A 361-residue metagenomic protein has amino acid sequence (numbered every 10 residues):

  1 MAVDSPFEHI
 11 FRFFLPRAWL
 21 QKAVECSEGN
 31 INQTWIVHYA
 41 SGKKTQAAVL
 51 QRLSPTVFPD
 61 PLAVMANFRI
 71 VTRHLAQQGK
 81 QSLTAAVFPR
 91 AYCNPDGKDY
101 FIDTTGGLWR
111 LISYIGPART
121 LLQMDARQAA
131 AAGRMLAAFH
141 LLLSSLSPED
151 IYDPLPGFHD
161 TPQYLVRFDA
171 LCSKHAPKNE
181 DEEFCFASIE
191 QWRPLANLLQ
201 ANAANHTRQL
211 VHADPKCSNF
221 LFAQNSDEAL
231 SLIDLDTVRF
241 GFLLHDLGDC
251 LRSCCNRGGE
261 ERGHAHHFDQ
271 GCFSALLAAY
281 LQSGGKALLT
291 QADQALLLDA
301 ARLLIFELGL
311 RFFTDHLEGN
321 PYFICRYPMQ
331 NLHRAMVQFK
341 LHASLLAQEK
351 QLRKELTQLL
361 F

Functional and structural regions predicted by a protein language model:
M1, P154-A201: Active-site catalytic-loop/activation-segment of kinase and kinase-like phosphoryl-transfer enzymes
M1-A23: Juxta-kinase regulatory segment immediately upstream of eukaryotic protein kinase catalytic domains
V24-E28: Protein kinase glycine-rich loop
N30-A40, K44-L50, A91, A196-H245: Active-site acidic catalytic loop and adjacent metal/ATP-binding pocket of ATP-dependent phosphoryl transfer enzymes
N30-Q33, H38-A40, T45-A48, R52-V166 (+4 more regions): Conserved ATP-binding subdomain of kinase catalytic cores across diverse folds
W109-Q123, A170-K174, G309-C325: A glycine-centered beta->alpha junction motif in the catalytic cores of kinase/phosphotransferase enzymes
L244-K286, L303-Y322: Active-site activation/catalytic loop segments of kinase-like enzymes and analogous catalytic loops in related
E307-F361: ATP/Mg2+ or Mg2+-diphosphate-binding catalytic cores that bind nucleotide phosphates or diphosphates via glycine-rich
